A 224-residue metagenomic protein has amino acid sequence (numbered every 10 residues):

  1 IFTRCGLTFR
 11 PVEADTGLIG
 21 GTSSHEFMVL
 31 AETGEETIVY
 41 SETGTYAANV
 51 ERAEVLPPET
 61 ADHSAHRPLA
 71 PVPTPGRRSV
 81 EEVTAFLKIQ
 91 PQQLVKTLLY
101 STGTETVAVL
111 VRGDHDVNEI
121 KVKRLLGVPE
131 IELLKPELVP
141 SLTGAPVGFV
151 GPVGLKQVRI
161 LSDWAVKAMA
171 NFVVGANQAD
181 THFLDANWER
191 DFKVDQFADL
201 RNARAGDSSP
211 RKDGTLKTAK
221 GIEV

Functional and structural regions predicted by a protein language model:
I1-V224: TRNA-recognition modules of translation machinery and tRNA-sensing kinases, especially anticodon-binding
